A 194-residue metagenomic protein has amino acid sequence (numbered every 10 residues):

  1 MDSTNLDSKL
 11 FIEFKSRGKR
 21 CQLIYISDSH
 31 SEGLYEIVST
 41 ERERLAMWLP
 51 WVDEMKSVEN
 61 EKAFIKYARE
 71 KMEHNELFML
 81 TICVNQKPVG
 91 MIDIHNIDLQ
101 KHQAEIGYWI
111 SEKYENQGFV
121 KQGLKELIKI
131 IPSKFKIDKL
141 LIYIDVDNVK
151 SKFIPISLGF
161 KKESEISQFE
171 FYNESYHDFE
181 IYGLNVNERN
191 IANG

Functional and structural regions predicted by a protein language model:
M1-G33, I37-R44, M79-G194: Acyl-donor (CoA/ACP) binding surface of acyl/acetyltransferases
I26, I37, D53-N60, H74: Generic, well-ordered alpha-helical segments
A46-K66: Conserved GNAT-fold acetyl-CoA-binding loop/helix
V52, K66-L80: A short helix-loop-beta-strand connector motif used in the catalytic cores of GNAT acetyltransferases and, in some
